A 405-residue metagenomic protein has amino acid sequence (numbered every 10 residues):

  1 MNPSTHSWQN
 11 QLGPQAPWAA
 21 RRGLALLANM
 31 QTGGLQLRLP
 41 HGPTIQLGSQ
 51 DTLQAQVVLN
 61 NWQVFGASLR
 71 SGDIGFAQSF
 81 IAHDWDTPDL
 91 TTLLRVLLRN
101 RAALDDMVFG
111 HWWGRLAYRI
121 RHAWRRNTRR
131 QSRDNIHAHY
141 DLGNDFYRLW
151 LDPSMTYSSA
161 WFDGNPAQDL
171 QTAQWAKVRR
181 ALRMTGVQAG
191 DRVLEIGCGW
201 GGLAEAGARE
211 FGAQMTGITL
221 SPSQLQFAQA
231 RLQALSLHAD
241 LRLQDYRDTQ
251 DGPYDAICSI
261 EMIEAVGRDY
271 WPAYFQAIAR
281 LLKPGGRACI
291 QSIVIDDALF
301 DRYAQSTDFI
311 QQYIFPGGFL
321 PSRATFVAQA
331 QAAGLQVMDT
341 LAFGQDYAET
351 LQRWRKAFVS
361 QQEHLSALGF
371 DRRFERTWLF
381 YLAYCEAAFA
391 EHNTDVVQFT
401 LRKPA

Functional and structural regions predicted by a protein language model:
M1-W175, R180-R183: Feature captures hydrophobic
A189-G197: Conserved class I S-adenosyl-L-methionine
W200-F211: Conserved SAM-binding loop of SAM-dependent methyltransferases across substrates and taxa, primarily the Class I
A228-Q229: Conserved SAM-binding loop
A234-D248: Conserved SAM-binding strand-loop segment of SAM-dependent methyltransferases
R247-I257: A short acidic, Gly/Pro-enriched loop at the edge of an enzyme's catalytic core that lines a small-molecule cofactor
P272-R287: A short glycine-rich, Lys/Arg-flanked "PGG" loop and its adjoining helix->strand segment in the class I
V294-A405: Substrate-binding/catalytic lobe of Class I Rossmann-like enzymes that use SAM or dcSAM, i.e., the mid-to-C-terminal
